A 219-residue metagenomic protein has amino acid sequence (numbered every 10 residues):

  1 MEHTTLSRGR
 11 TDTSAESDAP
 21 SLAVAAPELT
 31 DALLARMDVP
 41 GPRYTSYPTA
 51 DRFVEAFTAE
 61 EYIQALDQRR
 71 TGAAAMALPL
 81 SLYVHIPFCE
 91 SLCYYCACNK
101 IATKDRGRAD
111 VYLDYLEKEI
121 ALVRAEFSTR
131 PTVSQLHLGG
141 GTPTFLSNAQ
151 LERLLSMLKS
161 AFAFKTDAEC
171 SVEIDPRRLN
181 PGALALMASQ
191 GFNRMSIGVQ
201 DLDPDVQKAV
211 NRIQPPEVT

Functional and structural regions predicted by a protein language model:
M1-L80: Flexible, acidic/Gly-rich N-terminal and inter-domain linker regions that tether and position cofactor-handling modules
L34, G41-Y44, A50, H85 (+5 more regions): Generic secondary-structure boundary/loop-capping signal
A74-M76, H85-F88, T129: Short glycine/proline-enriched loop/turn "hinge" motifs that connect secondary-structure elements and lie
L80-S81, Q135: Structural motif
S81-Y83, S171: Short aromatic/hydrophobic contact patches that present stacked aromatics for nucleic-acid/ligand binding
V84-K100: Local cysteine-cluster metal-coordination motifs and their immediate loop/turn environment, predominantly Fe-S cluster
K100-T129, V133-T219: Conserved non-cysteine loop/helix-boundary elements of the Radical SAM core domain that shape
